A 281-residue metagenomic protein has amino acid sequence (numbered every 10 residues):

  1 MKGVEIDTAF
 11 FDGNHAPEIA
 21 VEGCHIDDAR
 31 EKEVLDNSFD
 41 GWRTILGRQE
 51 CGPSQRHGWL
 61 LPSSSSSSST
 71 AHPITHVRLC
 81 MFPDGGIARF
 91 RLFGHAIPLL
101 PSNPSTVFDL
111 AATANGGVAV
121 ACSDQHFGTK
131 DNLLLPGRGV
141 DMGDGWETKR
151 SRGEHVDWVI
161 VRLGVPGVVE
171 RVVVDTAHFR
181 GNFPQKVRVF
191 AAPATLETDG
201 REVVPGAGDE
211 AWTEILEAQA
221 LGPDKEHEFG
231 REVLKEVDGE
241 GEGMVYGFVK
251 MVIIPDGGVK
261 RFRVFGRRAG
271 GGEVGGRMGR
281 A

Functional and structural regions predicted by a protein language model:
K2-T8: General structural concept
F10-W158, G167-V168, H178-A281: Trp- and acidic/polar-enriched beta-sheet ligand-binding modules for extracellular glycan and matrix recognition
L163-V165: A short glycine/threonine-centered beta-strand motif
